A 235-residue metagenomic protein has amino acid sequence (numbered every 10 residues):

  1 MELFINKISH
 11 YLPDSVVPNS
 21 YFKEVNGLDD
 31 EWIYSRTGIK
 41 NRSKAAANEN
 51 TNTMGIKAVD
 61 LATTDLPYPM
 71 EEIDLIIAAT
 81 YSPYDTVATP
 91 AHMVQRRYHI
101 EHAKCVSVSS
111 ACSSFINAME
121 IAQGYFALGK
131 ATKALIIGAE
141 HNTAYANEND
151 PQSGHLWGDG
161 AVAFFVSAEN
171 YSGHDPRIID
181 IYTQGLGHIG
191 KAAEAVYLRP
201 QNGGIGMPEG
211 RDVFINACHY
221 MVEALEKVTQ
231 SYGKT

Functional and structural regions predicted by a protein language model:
M1-A47, D150-I215, H219, E223-E226: Condensing-enzyme catalytic core mediating Claisen C-C bond formation in acyl metabolism
F4, D74-I77, L135: Conserved beta-strand elements of the Class I
H10-Y11, A79-Y84, S110-S113, G138-T143 (+1 more regions): Acidic, glycine-rich active-site loops and adjacent beta-strand->loop/helix elements that engage anionic groups
V16-V17, A88-T89, E120, A146-N149: Short acidic, glycine/serine/threonine-rich loops at helix termini
W32-T53, Y81-K133, S172: Conserved catalytic cysteine-centered active-site region of acyl-thioester-dependent Claisen-condensing enzymes
A58-D74, E223-T235: Phosphate/pyrophosphate-binding loops at sites that engage ATP/ADP/AMP, CoA/4′-phosphopantetheine, polyphosphate
P69, A127-K133, S167-D175, Q230-G233: Secondary-structure boundary elements
A127-G160: Flexible, glycine-rich active-site loops centered on histidine and acidic residues that chelate a metal or position
